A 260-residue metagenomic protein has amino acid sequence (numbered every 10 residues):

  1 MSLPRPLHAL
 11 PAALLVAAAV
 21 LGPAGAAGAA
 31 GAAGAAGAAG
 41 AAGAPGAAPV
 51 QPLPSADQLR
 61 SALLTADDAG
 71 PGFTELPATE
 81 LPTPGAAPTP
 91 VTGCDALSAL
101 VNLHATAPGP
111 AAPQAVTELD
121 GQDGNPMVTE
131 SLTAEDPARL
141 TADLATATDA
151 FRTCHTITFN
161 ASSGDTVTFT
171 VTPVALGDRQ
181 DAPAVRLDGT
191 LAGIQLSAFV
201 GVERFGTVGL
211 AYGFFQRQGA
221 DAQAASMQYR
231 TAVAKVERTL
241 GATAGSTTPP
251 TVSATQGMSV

Functional and structural regions predicted by a protein language model:
M1-A42: Secretory targeting and sorting signals
A29-A32, G40-Q114, A244-V260: N-terminal "mature-domain start" segment
L53-S55, M127-E135, F215-A222: Second-shell loop/turn segments in exported
A56, R60-A66, G70, T141-T148 (+2 more regions): Extracytoplasmic/secreted envelope proteins and their assembly/folding machinery, especially bacterial periplasmic
L64, T74, D136-P137, D149-R152 (+1 more regions): Sec-exported extracytoplasmic/periplasmic mature domains
E80-L191, T251-V252: A small/polar (G/S/T-enriched), proline-flanked helix-loop surface module common in exported/cell-envelope proteins
V167-T231, K235: A short, solvent-exposed beta-edge/loop patch
Q216-V260: Long, compositionally biased interface segments
